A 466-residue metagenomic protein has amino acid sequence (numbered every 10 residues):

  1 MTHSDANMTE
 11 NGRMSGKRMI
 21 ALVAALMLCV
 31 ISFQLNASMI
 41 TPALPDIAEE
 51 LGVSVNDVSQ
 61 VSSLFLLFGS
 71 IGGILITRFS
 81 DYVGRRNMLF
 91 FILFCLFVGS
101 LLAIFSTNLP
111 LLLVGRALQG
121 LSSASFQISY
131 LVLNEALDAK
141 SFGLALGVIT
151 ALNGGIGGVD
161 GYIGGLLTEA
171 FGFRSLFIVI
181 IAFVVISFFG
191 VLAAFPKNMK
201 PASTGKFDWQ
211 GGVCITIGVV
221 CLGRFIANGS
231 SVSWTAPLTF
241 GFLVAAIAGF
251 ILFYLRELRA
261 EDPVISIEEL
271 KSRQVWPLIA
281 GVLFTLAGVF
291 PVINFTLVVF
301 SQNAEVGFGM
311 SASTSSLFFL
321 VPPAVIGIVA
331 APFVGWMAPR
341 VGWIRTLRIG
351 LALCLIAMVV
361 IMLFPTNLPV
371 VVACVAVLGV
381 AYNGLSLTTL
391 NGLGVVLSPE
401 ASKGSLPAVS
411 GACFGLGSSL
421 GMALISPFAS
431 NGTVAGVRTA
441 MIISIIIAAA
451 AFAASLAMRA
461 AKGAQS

Functional and structural regions predicted by a protein language model:
M19-S32, I40-T41, V55, P237 (+1 more regions): 12-transmembrane solute porter fold
T41-I71, L109, S313-T314: Extracellular/periplasmic helix-loop-helix junction of adjacent transmembrane segments in MFS-like secondary
E50-G52, G84, I104-L111, D138 (+2 more regions): Helix-breaking motifs and short loop linkers at transmembrane-helix boundaries and internal kinks in secondary membrane
S70-N108: Conserved MFS/SLC helix-loop-helix module at the cytosolic interface between two early adjacent transmembrane helices
G72-R85, T168, V329-W343: Helix-to-loop junctions at the C-terminal end of transmembrane segments in multipass secondary transporters
C95, G99-L102, P110-L118, P369-L378: Paired small-residue
A117-A151: Cytoplasmic helix-loop-helix junction between adjacent transmembrane helices in 12-TM secondary transporters
E169-G281, G288: Hydrophobic transmembrane-helix bundles of small-molecule transporters
